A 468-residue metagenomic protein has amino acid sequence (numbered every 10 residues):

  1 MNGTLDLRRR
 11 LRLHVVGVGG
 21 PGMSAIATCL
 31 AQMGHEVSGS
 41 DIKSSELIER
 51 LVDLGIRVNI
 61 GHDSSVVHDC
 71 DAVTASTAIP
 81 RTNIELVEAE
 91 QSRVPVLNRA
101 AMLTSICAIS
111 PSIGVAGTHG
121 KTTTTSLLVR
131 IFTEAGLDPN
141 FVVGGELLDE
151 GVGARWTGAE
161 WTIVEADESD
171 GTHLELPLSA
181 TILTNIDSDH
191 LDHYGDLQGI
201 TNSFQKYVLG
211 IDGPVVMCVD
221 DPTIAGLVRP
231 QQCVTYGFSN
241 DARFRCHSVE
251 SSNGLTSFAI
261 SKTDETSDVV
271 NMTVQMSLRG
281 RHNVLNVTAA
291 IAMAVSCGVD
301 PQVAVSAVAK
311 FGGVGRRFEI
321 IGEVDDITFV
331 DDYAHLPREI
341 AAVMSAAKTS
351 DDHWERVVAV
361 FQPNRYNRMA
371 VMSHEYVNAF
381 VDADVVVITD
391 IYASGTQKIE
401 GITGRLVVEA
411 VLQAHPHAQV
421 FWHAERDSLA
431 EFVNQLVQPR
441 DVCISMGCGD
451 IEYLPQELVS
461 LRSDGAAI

Functional and structural regions predicted by a protein language model:
M1-M102, A242-H247, R279, D464: N-terminal leader/targeting and accessory segments in enzymes
G3-H14, G22, T28-M33, L174 (+4 more regions): Nucleotide phosphate-binding/pyrophosphate-handling subdomain across enzymes that bind or process nucleotide phosphates
T4-R9, C29-H35, V52, V66 (+4 more regions): Phosphate-binding loop of NTP-binding sites
L13-V15, V73, I113, P139 (+4 more regions): Conserved hydrophobic helix-helix packing surfaces used for dimerization/oligomerization
H35-I42, P214-V219, V358-Q362, D382-A393: Short internal beta-strands
S40-D41, N59-H62, L97-T104, V142-G145 (+6 more regions): Beta-strand->loop->alpha-helix junctions that form or flank phosphate-binding loops in nucleotide-handling enzymes
V67-A72, E160, Q438-D441: Short acidic/histidine-rich motifs immediately flanking catalytic phosphotransfer sites in two-component signaling
Q232, T263, V377-P439: C-terminal helical cap/extension that packs against the catalytic core of soluble nucleotide-cofactor enzymes
